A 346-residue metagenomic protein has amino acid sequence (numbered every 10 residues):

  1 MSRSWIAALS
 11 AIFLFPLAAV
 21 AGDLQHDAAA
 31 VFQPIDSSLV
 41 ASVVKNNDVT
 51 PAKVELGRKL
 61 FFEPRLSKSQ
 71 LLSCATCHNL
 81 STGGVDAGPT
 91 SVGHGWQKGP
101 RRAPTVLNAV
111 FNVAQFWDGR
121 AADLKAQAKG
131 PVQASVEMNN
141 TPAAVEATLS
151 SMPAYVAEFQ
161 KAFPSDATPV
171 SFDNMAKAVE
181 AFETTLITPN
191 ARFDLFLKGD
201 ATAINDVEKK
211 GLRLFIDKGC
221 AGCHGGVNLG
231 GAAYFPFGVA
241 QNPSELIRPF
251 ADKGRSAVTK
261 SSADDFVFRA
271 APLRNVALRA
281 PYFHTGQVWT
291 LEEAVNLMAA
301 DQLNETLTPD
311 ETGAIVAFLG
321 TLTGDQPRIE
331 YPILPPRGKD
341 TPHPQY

Functional and structural regions predicted by a protein language model:
S2-W5, A19-Y346: Periplasmic c-type cytochrome electron-transfer domains
A7-L17: Bacterial N-terminal signal peptides
